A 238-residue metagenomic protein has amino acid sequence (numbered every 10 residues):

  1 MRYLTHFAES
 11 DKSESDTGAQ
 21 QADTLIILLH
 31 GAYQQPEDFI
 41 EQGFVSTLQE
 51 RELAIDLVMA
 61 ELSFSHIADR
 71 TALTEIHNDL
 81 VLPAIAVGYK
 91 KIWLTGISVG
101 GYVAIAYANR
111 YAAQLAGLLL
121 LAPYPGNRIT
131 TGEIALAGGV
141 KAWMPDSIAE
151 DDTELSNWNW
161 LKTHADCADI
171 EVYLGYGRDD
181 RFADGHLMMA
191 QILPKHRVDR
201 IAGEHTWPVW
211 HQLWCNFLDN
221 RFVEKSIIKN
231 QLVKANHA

Functional and structural regions predicted by a protein language model:
M1-A238: Non-catalytic cap/lid and distal C-terminal segments of serine-dependent acyl enzymes
